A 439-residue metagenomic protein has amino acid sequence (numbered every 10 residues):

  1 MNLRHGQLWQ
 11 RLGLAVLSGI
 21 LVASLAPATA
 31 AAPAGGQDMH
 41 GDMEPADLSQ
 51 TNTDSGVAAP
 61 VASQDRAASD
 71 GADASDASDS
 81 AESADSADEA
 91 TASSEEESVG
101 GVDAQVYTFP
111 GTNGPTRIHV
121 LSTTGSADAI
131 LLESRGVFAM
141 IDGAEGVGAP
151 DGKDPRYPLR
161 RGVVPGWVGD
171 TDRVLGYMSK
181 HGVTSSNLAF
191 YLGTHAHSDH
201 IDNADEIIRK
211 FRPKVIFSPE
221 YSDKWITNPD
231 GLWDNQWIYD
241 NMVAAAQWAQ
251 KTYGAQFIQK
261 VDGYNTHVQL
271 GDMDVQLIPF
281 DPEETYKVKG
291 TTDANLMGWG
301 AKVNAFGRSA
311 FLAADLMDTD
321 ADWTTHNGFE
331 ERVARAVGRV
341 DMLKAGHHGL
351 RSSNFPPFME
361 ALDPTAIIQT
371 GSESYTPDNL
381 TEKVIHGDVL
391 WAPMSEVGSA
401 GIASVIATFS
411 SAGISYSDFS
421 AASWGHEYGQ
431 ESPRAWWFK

Functional and structural regions predicted by a protein language model:
M1-L8: N-terminal secretory signal peptides that target proteins for export/translocation
G13-S24: Bacterial N-terminal signal peptides
A26-Q37: Sec-dependent signal peptide cleavage junction
D38, D42, D47, D54-G56 (+1 more regions): Asp/Glu-rich intrinsically disordered low-complexity tracts
E95-N187, Q259-M342, I406-K439: Core dinuclear metal-dependent hydrolase active-site scaffold
N187-D199, L343-H347: Metallo-beta-lactamase
A189-F190, S198-W248, P364, T370-S372: Active-site HxH/HxHxD metal-binding segment of metal-dependent hydrolases
D322, G328-V405: Long, structured stretches of catalytic cores involved in phosphate-ester chemistry, encompassing
